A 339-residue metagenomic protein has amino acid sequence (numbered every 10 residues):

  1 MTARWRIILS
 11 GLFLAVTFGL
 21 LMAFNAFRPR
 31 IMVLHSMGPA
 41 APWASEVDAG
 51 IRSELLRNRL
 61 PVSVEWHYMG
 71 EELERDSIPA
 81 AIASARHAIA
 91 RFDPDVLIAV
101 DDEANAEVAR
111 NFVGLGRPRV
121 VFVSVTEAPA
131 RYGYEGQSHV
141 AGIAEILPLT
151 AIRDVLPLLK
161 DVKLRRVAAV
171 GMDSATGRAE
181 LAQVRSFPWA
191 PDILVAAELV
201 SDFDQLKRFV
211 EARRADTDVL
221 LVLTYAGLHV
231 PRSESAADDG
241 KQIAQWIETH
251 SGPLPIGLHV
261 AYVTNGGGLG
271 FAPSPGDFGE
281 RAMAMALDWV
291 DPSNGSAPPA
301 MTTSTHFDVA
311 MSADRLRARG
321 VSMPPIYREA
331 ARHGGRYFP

Functional and structural regions predicted by a protein language model:
M1-P339: Short hydrophobic alpha-helices and adjacent helix-cap/hinge residues
